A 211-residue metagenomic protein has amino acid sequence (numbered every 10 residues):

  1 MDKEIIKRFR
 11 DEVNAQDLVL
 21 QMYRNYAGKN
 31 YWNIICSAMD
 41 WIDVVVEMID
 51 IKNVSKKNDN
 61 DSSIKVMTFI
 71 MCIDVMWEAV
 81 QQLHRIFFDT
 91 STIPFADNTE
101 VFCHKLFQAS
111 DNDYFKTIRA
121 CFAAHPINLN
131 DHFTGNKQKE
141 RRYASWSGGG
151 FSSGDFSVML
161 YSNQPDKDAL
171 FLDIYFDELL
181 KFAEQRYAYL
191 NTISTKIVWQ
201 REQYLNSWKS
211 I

Functional and structural regions predicted by a protein language model:
M1-D2, V54-K57, R85, A109-S110: Generic structural signal for short, solvent-exposed loop/turn connectors between secondary structure elements
M1-S37, N98-I211: Acidic, Ser/Thr/Gly/Pro-rich intrinsically disordered interaction regions
V13, V19, V44-V46, V54 (+6 more regions): Extended aliphatic helical segments
R24-N53, S63-T92: Short, contiguous, well-structured surface segments enriched in hydrophobic/aromatic residues
V54-N60, S91, F95-H104: Short linear interaction motifs
